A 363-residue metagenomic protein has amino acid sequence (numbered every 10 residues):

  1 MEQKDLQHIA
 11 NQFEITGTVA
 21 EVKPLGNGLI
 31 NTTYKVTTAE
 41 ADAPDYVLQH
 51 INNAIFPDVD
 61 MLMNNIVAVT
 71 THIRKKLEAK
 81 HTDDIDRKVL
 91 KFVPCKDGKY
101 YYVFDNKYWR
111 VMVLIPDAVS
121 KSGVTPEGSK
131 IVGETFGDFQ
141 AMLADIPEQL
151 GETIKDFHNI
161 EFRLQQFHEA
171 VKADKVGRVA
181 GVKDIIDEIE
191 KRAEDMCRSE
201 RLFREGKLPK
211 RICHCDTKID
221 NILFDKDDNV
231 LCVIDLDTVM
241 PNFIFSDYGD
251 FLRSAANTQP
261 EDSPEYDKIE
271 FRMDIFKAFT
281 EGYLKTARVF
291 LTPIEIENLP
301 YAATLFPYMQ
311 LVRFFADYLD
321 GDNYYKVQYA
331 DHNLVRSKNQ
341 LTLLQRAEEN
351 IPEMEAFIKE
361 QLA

Functional and structural regions predicted by a protein language model:
M1-K23: Juxta-kinase regulatory segment immediately upstream of eukaryotic protein kinase catalytic domains
E21-L25, L29-A39, A43-E169, I244 (+7 more regions): Conserved ATP-binding subdomain of kinase catalytic cores across diverse folds
K23-N27, Q49-H50, F56-D60, I115-K130 (+6 more regions): ATP-dependent phospho-/nucleotidyl transfer catalytic cores
V111, H214, V233-D235: Generic enzyme active-site microenvironment
D220-P260: Catalytic activation segment of kinase domains across protein kinase-like and atypical kinase folds
V230, F245-L252, M273-Y283, I296: A general structural signal for well-ordered alpha-helical packing
V239-S246, Y266-D274, F306: A short glycine-/small-residue-rich loop at the edge of a beta-strand within enzyme catalytic domains
I275, F279-A363: Helix-rich C-lobe and terminal helical cap/extension of kinase-like folds
